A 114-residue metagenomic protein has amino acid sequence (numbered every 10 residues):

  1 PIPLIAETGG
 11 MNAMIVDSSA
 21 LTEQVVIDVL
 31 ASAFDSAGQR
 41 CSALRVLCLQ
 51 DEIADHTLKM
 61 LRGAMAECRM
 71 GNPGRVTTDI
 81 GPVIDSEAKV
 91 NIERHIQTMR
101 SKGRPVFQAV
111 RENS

Functional and structural regions predicted by a protein language model:
P1-S114: ALDH superfamily catalytic-core signature
